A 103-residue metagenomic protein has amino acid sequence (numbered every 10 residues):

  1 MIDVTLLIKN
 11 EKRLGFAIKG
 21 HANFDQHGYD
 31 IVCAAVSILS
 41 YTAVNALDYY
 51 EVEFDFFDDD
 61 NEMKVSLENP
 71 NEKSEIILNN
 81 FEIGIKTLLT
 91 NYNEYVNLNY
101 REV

Functional and structural regions predicted by a protein language model:
M1-I31, Y41-V103: N-terminal intrinsically disordered, cationic/polar leader segments that include organellar targeting peptides
A34: A short mixed-secondary-structure module that forms the rim of ligand-binding clefts
